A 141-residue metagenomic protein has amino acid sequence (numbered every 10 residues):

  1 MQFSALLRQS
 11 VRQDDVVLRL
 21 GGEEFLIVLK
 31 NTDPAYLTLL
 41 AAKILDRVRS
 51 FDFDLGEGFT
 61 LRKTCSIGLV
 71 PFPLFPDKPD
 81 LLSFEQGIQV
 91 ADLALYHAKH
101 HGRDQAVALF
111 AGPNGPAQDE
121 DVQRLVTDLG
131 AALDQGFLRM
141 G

Functional and structural regions predicted by a protein language model:
F3-R8, Y36-D54, I88-D92: Alpha-helical scaffold within the catalytic cores of cyclic-nucleotide enzymes
V16-R19: A short pre-motif secondary-structure segment
G21-G22, G58, G102-R103: A short glycine-centered flexible hinge/capping loop motif at secondary-structure junctions
V28-L37, G56-T60, S66-G87, P113-G115: Catalytic strand-loop-helix junctions within cyclic-nucleotide turnover domains
K30, L138-G141: Bacterial c-di-GMP phosphodiesterase EAL domain
T38, F72-R103, V107, A117-F137: Catalytic-core segments of nucleotide cyclases and related cyclic-nucleotide turnover enzymes
R62-T64, M140-G141: A structural micro-motif at secondary-structure boundaries
